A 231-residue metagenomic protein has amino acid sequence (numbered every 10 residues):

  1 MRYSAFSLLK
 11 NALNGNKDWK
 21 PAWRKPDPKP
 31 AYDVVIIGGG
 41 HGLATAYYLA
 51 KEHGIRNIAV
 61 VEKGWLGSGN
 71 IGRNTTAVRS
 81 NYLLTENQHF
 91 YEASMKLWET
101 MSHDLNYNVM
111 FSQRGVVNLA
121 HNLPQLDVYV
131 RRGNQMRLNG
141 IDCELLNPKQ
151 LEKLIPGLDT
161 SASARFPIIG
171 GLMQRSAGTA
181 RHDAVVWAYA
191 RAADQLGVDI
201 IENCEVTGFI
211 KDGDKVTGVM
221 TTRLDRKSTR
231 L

Functional and structural regions predicted by a protein language model:
M1-D33, Y48-R56: Extreme N-terminal leader/targeting segments of oxidoreductases
V35-I37, V61, R226-L231: Short hydrophobic core segments
G42-L43: N-terminal Rossmann-fold NAD(P) dinucleotide-binding loop
A50-G72: Glycine-rich FAD pyrophosphate-binding loop
E62, N147, E202-C204: Short loop/edge segments at beta-strand edges and connector loops that shape dinucleotide/nucleotide cofactor-binding
T75-G157: Dinucleotide-binding Rossmann-like beta1-alpha1 core, especially the glycine-rich loop that anchors the ADP
P124, L154-I168, I210-G218: A short, glycine/Asx- and small/polar-enriched loop/turn that sits immediately N-terminal to a beta-strand
L172-R226, R230: Helical element adjacent to the flavin cofactor pocket in flavoenzyme catalytic cores
